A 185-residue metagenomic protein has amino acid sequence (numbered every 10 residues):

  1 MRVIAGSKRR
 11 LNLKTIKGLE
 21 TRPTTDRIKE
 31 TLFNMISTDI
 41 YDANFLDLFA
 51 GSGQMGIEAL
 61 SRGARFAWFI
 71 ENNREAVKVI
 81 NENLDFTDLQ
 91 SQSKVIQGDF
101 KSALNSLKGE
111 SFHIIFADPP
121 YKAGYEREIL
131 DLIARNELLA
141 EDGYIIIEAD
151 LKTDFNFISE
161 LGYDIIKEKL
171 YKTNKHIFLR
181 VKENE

Functional and structural regions predicted by a protein language model:
M1-E185: Class I S-adenosyl-L-methionine-dependent methyltransferase catalytic core
